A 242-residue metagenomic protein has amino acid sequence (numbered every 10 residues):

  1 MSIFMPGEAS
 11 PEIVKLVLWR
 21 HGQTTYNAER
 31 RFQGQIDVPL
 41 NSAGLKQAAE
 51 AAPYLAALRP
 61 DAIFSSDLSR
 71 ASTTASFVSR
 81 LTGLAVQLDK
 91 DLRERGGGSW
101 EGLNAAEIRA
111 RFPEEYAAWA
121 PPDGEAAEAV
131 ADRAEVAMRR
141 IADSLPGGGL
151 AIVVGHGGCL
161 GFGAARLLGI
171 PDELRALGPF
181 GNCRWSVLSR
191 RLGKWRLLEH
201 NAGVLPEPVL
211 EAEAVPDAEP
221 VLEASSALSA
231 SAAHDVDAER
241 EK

Functional and structural regions predicted by a protein language model:
S2-P6, S10-P11, E50-R111, Y116: Phosphate-coordination/substrate-recognition cap region in phosphate-metabolizing enzymes
L16, G149-G155: Generic beta-sheet signal
L16-V17, Q23-T73, F77, D123-E135: Loop-to-helix element that buttresses phosphate recognition and phosphoryl-transfer chemistry
H21, H156: Short, conserved phosphate/pyrophosphate- and ester-handling motifs at nucleotide-, phospho-/glycolipid
A56-R59, I141-G149: Glycine-rich phosphate-binding loop signature in dinucleotide/nucleotide-binding domains
R80-V136, S189, R196-N201, V209-A212 (+3 more regions): Phosphate-handling substructures
P171-R196: Domain-level recognition of soluble alpha/beta enzyme cores, biased toward histidine phosphatases/phosphomutases
E223-K242: Long, low-complexity, intrinsically disordered segments
